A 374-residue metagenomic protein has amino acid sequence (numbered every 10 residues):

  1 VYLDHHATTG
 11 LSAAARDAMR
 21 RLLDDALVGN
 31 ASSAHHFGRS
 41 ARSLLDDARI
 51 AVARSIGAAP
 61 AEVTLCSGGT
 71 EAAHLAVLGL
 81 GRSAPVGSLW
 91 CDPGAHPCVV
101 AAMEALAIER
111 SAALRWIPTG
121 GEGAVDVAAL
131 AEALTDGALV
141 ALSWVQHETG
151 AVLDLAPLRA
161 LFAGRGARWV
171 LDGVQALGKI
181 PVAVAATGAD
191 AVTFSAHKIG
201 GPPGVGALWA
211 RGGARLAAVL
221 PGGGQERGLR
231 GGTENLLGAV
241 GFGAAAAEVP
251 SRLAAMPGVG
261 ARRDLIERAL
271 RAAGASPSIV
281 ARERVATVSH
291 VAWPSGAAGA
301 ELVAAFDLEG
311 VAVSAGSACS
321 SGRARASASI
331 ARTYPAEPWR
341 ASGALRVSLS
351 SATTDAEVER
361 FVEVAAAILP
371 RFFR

Functional and structural regions predicted by a protein language model:
V1-R374: Pyridoxal 5′-phosphate
